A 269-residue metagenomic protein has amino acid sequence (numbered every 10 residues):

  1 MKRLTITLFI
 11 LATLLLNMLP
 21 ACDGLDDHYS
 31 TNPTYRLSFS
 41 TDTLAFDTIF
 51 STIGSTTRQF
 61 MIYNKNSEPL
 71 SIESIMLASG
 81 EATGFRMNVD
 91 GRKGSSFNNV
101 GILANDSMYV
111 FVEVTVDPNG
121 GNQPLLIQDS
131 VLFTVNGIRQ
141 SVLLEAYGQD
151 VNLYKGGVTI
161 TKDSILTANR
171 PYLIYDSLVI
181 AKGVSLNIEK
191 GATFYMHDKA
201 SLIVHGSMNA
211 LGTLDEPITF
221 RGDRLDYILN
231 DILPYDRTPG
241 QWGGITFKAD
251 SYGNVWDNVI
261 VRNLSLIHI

Functional and structural regions predicted by a protein language model:
M1-F9: Bacterial N-terminal signal peptides that target proteins for export
F9-L15: Hydrophobic helical h-region of N-terminal Sec-dependent signal peptides in bacterial secretory/periplasmic proteins
M18-A21: C-terminal motif of bacterial Sec signal peptides marking the signal peptidase cleavage site
D23-H28, L37-T48, I53-S55, Q59 (+1 more regions): Beta-strand/loop edge motif enriched in small/polar residues
S55-T57, S67-I72: Short acidic/proline- and small/hydrophobic-mixed sequence motifs that coincide with surface turns and coil-to-beta
I62-N66: Asparagine-centered strand-capping/turn motif at beta-strand->loop junctions
A78-S96: Short, solvent-exposed loop/linker segments at beta-strand-coil boundaries, enriched for Pro/Gly and Ser/Thr
